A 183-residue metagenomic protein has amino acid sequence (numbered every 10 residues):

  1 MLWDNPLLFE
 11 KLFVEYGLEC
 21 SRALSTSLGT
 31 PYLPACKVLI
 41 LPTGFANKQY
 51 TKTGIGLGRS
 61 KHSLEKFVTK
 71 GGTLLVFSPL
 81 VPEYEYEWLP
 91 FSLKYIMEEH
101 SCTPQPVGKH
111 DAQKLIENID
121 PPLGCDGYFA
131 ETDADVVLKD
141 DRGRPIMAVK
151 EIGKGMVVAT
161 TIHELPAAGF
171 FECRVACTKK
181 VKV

Functional and structural regions predicted by a protein language model:
M1-W88: Helical hinge/lid and interdomain linker segments adjacent to catalytic or ligand-binding clefts that mediate domain
N5-P6, K109, P122, R174 (+1 more regions): A structural signal for well-ordered alpha-helical scaffolds and beta->alpha junctions
F9-E10, R144-I146, P166-F170: Short, surface-exposed beta-strand/loop "edge" segments at domain boundaries and coil↔beta transitions
C20-R22, L74, V136-V137, V157-A159: Conserved beta-strand scaffold positions in the cores of enzyme catalytic domains, especially in NTP/NDP-utilizing
Y32-A35, Y50-T51, Q105-K109, G169-F170: Short, charged, surface-exposed secondary-structure boundary motifs
V38, M147-V149, A159: Conserved hydrophobic/aromatic beta-strand scaffold that supports enzyme active sites
T73, K94-Y95, G155-M156, T161-V183: Extracellular ligand-binding/catalytic regions of CAZymes and related secreted enzymes and adhesion modules
F77-G155, E164: An acidic, glycine-rich "communication" segment
